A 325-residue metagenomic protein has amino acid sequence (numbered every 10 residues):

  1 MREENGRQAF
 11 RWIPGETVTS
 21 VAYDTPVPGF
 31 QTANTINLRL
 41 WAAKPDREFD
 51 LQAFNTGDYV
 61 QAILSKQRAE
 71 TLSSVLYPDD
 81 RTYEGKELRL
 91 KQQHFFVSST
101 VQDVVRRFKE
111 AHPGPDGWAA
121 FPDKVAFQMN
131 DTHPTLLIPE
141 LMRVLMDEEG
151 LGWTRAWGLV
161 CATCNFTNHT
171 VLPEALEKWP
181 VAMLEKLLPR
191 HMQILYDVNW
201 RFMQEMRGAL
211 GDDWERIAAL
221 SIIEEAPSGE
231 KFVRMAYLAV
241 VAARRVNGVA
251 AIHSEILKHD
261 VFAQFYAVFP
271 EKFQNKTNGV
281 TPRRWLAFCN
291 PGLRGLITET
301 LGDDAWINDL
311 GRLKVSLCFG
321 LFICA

Functional and structural regions predicted by a protein language model:
M1-A325: A conserved ligand/cofactor-binding region detector
